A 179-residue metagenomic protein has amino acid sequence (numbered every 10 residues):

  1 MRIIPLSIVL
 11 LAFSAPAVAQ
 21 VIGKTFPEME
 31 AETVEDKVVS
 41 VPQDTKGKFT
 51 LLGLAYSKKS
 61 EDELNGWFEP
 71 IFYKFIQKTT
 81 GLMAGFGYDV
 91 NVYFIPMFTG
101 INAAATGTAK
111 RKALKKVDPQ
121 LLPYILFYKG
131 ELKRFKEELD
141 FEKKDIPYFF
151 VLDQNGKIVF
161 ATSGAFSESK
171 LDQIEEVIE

Functional and structural regions predicted by a protein language model:
M1-P5: Positively charged n-region of N-terminal signal peptides that target proteins for export
L6-S7, A17: Cleavable N-terminal signal peptides
V18-P42, G66: N-terminal "domain-start" segment that seeds a small globular fold
D44-F68: Short active-site neighborhood of thiol/selenol oxidoreductases, capturing the structured segment around
S60-D118: Structural microenvironment flanking redox-active thiols in thiol-disulfide oxidoreductases
I101-D145: Thioredoxin-like thiol-disulfide oxidoreductase module
R134-E137, K144-E179: Thiol-/selenol-based redox modules, centered on thioredoxin-like and closely related oxidoreductase domains
